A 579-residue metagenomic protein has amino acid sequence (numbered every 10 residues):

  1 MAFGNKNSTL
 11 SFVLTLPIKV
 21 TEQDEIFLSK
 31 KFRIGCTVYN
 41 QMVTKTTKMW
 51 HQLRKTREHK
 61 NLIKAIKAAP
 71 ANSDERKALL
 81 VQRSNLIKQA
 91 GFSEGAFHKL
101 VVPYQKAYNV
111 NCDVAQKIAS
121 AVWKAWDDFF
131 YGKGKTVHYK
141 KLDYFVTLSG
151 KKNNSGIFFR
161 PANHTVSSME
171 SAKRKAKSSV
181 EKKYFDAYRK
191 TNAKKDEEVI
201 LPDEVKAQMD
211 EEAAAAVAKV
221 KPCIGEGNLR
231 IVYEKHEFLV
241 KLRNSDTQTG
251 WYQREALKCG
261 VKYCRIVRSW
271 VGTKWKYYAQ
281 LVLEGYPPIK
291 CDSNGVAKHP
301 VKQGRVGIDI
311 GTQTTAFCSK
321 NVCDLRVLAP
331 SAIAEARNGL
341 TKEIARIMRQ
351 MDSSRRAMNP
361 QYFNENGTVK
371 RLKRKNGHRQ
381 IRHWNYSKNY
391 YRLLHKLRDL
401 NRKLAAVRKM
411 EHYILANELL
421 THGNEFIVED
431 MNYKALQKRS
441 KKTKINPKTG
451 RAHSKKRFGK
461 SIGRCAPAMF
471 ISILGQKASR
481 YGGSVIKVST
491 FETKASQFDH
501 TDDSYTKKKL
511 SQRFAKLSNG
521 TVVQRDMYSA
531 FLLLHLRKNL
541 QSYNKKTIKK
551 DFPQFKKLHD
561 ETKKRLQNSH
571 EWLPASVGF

Functional and structural regions predicted by a protein language model:
A2-A115: Gly/serine-rich nucleotide phosphate-binding loop at the start of the catalytic core of nucleotide/ADP-ribose-handling
G4, W275-F579: Positively charged, helix-rich recognition surfaces that bind polyanionic ligands
G35, R83, I118-W126, Y390-L393 (+1 more regions): Short amphipathic alpha-helical coiled-coil/interface segments
Y39-T46, W50, W126-K133, T314 (+2 more regions): A generic secondary-structure signal for well-formed alpha-helical elements
M42, K117-A125, F129, M527-R537: Stable alpha-helical structural segments in soluble proteins, enriched in small hydrophobic residues
H59-V81, T136, K177-V220, M351-K388 (+1 more regions): Flexible coil/linker segments and helix-coil junctions enriched in charged and small residues
S73-G272, G459-K460, R464: Acidic carboxylate diad motif detector
